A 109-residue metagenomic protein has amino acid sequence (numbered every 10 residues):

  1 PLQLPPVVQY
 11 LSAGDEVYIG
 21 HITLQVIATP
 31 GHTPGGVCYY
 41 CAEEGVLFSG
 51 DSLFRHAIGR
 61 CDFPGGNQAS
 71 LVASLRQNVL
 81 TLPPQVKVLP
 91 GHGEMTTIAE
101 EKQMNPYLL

Functional and structural regions predicted by a protein language model:
L2-T81, T97: Catalytic core of the metallo-beta-lactamase
F48, V88-L89: Residue-level marker for buried hydrophobic side chains located in beta-strands that build the well-ordered beta-sheet
L80, P90, A99-L109: Acidic, His/Gly-rich catalytic cores of divalent-metal-dependent hydrolytic chemistry
P84-Q85: Conserved catalytic segment of ABC-fold P-loop ATPases
G93-M95: Short, internal active-site loops enriched in acidic
